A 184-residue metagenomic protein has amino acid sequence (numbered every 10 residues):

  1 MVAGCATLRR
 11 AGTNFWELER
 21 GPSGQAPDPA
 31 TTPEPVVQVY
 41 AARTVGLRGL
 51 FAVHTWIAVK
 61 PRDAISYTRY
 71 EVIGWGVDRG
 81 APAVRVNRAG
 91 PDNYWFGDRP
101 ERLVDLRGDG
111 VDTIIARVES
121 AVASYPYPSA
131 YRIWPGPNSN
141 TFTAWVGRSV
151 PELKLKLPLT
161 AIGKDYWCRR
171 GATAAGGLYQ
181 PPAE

Functional and structural regions predicted by a protein language model:
G4-P137, R148-S149, R169, A174-E184: Non-catalytic ligand/cofactor/substrate-binding and regulatory segments of enzyme domains
Y131-K164: Active-site nucleophilic cysteine motif
